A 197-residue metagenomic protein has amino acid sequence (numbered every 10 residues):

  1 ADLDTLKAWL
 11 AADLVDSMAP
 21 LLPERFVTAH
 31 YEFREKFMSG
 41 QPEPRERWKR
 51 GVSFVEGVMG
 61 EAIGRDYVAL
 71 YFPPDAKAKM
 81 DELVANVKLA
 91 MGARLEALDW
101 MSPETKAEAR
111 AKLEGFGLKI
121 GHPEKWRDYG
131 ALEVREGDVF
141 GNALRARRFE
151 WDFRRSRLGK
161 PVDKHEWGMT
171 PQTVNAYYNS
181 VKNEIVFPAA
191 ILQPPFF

Functional and structural regions predicted by a protein language model:
A1-E82, N86: Noncatalytic, helix-rich "gating/capping" subdomain that lines the substrate-entry/channel surface of large enzyme
A69-D81, R94-D99, T173-V174, P195: Second-shell loop/turn segments in exported
M80-L95, A109-I120: Short amphipathic alpha-helical coiled-coil/interface segments
A97, K119-D128: Amphipathic alpha-helical coiled-coil segments
E124-F140: Charge-dense polyanion-binding interfaces
E136-F197: Active-site-adjacent "gating/activation" loops or surface patches in catalytic cores
